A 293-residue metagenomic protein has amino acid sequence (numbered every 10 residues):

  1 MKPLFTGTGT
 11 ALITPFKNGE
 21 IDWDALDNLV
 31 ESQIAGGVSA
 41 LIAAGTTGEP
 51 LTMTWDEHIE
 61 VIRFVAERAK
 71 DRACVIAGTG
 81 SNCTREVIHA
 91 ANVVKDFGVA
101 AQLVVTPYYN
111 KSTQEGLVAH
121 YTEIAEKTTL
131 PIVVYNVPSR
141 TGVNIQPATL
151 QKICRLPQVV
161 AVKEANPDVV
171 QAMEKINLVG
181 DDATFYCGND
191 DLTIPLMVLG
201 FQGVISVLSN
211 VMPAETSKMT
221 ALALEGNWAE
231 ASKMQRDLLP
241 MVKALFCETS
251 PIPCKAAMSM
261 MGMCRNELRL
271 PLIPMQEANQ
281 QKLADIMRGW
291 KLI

Functional and structural regions predicted by a protein language model:
K2-G142: Active-site beta->alpha loop and helix N-cap motifs at the rims of alpha/beta catalytic domains
K2-L4, E174-K175, A183, M258: Catalytic cores of TIM-barrel enzymes
L4-T14, G36-V38, V198-F201, I205-I293: C-terminal alpha-helical cap/extension of soluble enzyme domains
L26, H58, I62, V87 (+7 more regions): A general structural signal for well-ordered alpha-helical segments in protein cores
G36, E60, F64-R68, V93-F97 (+8 more regions): Alpha-helical structural signal in soluble globular domains
C83, N189-D190, Q276: Helix N-cap/beta->alpha junction signal
E126-K127, R140-F246: Catalytic alpha/beta core domains of metabolic enzymes, predominantly
N136, Q158-V159, R269-L270: Glycine-rich phosphate-binding "P-loop"
